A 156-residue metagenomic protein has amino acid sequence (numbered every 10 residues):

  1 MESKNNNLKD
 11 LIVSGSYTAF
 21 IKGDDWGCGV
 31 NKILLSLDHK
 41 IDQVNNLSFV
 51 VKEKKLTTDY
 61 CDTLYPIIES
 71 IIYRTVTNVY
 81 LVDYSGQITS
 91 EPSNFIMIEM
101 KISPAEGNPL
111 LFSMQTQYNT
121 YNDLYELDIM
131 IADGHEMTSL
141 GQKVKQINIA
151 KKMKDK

Functional and structural regions predicted by a protein language model:
E2-K156: Non-catalytic beta-sheet/beta-sandwich ligand-binding modules that flank or precede catalytic cores
